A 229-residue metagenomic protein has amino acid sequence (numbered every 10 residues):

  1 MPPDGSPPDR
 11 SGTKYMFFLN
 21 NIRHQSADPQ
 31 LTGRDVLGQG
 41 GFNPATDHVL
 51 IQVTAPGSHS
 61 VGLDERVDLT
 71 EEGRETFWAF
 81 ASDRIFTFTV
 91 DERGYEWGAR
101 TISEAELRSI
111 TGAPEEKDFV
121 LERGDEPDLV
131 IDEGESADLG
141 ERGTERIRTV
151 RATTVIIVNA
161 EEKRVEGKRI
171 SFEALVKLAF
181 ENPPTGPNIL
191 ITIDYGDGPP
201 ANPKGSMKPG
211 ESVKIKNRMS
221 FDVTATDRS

Functional and structural regions predicted by a protein language model:
M1-S229: Ubiquitin-like/PB1-type beta-grasp interaction modules and other compact soluble beta-rich domains
